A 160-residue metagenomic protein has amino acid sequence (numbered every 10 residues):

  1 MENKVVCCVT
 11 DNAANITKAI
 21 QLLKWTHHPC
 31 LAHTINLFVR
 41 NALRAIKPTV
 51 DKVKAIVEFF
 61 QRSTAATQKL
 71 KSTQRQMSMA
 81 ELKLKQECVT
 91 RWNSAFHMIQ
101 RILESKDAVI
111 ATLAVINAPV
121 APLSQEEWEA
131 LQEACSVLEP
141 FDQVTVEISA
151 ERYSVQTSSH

Functional and structural regions predicted by a protein language model:
M1-H160: A eukaryotic "domain-edge + linker/cap" signature
